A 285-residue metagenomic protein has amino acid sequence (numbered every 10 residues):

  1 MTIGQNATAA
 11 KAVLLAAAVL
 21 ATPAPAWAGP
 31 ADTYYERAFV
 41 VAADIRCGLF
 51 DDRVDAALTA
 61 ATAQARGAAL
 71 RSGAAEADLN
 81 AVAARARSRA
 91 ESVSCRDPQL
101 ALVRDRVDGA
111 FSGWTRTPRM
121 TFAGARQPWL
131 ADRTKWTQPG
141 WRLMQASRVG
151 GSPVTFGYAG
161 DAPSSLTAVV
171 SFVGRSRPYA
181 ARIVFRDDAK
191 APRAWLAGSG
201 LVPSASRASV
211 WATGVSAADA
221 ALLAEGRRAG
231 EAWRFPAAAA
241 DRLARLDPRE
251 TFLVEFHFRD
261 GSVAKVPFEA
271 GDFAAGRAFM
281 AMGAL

Functional and structural regions predicted by a protein language model:
T2-L14: Bacterial N-terminal signal peptides that target proteins for export
A21-P25: N-terminal signal peptide c-region/cleavage motif recognized by signal peptidases
A26-T33, R96, G151-T167, F172-G174 (+1 more regions): Short, surface-exposed loop and linker segments with low hydrophobicity and enrichment for Pro/Ser/Thr
G29-S72, F185-A189: Short N-proximal segments of mature Sec-exported proteins
A61-G140, A208-L222, G226, G230: Compact alpha-helical subdomains of small soluble proteins
G113-R193: Extended amphipathic alpha-helical interaction segments
A180-L285: Extended, charged low-complexity segments that frequently continue into or abut oligomerization scaffolds
